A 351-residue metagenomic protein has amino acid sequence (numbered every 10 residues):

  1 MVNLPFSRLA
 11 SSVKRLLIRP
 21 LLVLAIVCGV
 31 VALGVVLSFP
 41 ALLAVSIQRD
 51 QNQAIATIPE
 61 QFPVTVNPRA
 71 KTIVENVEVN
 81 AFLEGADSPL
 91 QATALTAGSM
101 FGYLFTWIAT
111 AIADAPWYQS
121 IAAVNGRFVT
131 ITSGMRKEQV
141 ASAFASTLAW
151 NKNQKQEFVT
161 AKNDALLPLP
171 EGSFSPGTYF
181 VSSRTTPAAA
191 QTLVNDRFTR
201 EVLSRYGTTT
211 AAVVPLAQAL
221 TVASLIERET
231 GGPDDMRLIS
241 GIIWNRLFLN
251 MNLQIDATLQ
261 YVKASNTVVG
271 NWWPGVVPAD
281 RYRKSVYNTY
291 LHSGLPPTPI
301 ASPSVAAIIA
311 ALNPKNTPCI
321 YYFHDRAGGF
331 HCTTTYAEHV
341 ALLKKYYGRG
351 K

Functional and structural regions predicted by a protein language model:
M1-I18: N-terminal Lys/Arg-rich, disordered targeting/topogenic segments
R19-V30: Sec-dependent N-terminal signal peptides
A32-A44, A145-W150, N163-K351: Bacterial extracytoplasmic/cell-wall-associated proteins, especially those involved in peptidoglycan
F39-Y206: Signal peptide-directed extracytoplasmic domains
